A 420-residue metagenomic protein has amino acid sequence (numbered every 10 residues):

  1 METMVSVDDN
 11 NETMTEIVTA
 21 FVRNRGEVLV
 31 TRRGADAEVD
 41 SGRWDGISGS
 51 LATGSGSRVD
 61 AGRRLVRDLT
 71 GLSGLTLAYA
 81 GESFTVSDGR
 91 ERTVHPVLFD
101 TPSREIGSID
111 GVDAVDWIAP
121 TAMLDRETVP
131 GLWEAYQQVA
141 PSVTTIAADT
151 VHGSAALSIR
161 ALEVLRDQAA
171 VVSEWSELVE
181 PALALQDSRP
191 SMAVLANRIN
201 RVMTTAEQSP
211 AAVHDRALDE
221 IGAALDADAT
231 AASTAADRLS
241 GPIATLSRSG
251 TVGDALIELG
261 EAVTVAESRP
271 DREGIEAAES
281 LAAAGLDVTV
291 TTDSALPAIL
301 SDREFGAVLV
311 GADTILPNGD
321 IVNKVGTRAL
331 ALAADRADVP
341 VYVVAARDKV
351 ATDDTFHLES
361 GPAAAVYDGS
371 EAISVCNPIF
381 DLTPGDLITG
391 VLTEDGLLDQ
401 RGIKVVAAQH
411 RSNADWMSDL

Functional and structural regions predicted by a protein language model:
E2-L29, S50-A52: Conserved N-terminal beta-strand and adjoining loop/helix that marks the start of the Nudix/MutT-like hydrolase domain
R25-L72, A80-F84, G111: Conserved Nudix-box catalytic region and its N-terminal flanking loop in Nudix hydrolases and closely related
R67-E105, E134-A135, A140: Active-site segment of metal-dependent pyrophosphate-handling enzymes, primarily the Nudix hydrolase catalytic core
L98-D100, E105-P141: NUDIX/MutT-family hydrolases
Q137-L218, G222: Long amphipathic alpha-helical segments
A223-S240, T251-D254: A short, well-structured juxtamembrane/interface segment
G250-G260, A331: Histidine-anchored nucleotide/phosphate-binding helix
D271-L420: Conserved phosphate- and dinucleotide-binding cores of soluble alpha/beta proteins, encompassing both enzyme active
